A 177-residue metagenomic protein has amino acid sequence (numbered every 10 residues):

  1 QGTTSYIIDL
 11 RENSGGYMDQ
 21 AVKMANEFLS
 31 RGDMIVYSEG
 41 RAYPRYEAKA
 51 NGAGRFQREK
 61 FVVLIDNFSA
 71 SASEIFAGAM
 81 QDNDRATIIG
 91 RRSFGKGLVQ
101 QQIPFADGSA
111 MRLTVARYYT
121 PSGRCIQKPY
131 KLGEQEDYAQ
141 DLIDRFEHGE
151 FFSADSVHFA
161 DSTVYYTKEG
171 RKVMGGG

Functional and structural regions predicted by a protein language model:
Q1-N13: Short acidic catalytic loops
T3, N26-D33, S69-A70, Q81-R85 (+1 more regions): Sec-exported extracytoplasmic/periplasmic mature domains
I8, F28, F61, M80 (+2 more regions): Terminal peptide-recognition signature
D9-R11, L29, S38, L64-D66 (+4 more regions): Generic beta-strand/beta-sheet core signal
G15-S71, L98-P104, Y119: Gly/Ser/Thr-rich loop/hinge elements
M18, V22, A70-A77, R112 (+3 more regions): Amphipathic alpha-helical transducer elements in NTP-driven molecular machines
R45-R58, L64, A79-T87, S93 (+1 more regions): Conserved phosphate-handling catalytic cores of large alpha/beta enzymes
P121, C125-G177: Conserved functional hotspot residues or short segments at active or partner-binding sites across diverse domains
